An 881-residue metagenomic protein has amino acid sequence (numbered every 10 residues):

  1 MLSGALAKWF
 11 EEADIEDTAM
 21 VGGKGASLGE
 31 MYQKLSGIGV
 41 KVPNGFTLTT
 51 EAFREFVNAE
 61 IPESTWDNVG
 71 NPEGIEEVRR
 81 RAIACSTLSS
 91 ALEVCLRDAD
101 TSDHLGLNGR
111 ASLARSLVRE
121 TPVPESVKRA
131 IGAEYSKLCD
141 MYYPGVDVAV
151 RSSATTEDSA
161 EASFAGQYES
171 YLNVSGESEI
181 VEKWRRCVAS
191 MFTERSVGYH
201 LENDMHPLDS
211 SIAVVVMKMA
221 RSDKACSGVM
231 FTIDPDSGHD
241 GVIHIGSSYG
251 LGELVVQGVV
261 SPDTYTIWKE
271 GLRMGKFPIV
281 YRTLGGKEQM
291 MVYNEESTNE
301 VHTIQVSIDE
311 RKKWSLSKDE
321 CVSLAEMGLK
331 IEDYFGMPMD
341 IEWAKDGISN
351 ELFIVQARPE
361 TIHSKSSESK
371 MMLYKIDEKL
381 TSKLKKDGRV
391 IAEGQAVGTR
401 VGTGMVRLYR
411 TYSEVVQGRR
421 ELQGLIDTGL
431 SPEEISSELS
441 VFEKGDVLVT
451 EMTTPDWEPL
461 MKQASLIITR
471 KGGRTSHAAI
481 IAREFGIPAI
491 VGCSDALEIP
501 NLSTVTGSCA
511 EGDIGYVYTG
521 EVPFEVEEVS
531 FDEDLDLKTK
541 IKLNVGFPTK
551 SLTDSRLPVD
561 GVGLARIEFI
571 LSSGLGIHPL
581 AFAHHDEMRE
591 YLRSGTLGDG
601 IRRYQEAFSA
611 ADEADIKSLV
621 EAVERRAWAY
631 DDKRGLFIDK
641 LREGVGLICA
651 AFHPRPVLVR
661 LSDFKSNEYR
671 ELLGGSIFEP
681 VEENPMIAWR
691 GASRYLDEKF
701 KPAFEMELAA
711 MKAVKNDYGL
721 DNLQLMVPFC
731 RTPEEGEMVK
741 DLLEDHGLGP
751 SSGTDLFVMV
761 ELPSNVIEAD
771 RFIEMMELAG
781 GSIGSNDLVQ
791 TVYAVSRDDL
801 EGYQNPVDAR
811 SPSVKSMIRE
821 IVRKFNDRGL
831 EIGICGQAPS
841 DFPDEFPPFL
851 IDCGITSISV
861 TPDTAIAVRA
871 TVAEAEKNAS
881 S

Functional and structural regions predicted by a protein language model:
M1-V215, R311-D319, E332, G336 (+8 more regions): N-terminal beta-alpha lobe that positions the nucleotide/phosphoryl donor in ATP/NTP-coupled carboxylate activation
F46-V123, L208, P278-E288, V292-Y293 (+3 more regions): A structural-propensity feature for long, helix-poor, extended segments
P62, L254, I348-S349, V355 (+5 more regions): Acidic, glycine-rich flexible loop/linker segments
A154-F164, D223, V242, G328 (+1 more regions): Conserved alpha/beta-domain cores
A165-G198, S222-E296, V355-R389, L466-T469 (+5 more regions): Extended active-site and interfacial segments that coordinate phosphate-rich ligands in large catalytic machineries
G166, G336-T361: Conserved metal-phosphate-binding beta-hairpin within the catalytic cores of diverse ATP-dependent phosphoryl-transfer
V242-D340, K345-I348, R589-S618, R625 (+2 more regions): Conserved catalytic alpha/beta cores of large enzymes that bind or transform nucleotide phosphates and polynucleotides
K370-M452, L673-R690, R694, K699-K712 (+3 more regions): Non-catalytic terminal/interface segments that mediate subunit docking, oligomerization, and allosteric communication
